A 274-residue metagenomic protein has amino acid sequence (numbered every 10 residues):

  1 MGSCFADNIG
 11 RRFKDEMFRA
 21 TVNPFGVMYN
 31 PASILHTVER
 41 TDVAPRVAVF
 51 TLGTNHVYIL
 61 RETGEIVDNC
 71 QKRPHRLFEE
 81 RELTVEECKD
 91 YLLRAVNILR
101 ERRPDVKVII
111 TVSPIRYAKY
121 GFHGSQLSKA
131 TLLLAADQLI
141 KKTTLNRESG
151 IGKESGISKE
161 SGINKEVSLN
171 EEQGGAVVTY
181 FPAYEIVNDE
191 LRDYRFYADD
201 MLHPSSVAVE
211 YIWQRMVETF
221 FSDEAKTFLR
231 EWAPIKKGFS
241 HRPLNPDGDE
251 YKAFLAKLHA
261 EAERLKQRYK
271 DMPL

Functional and structural regions predicted by a protein language model:
M1-G2: Short hydrophobic beta-strand that contains or immediately precedes a catalytic carboxylate
A6-N69, L77-E87: Conserved SGNH/GDSL esterase-like catalytic core that processes O-acyl groups on lipids and polysaccharides
A20, K72-E80, Q126-K142, H203-S206: Acidic, His- and aromatic-enriched active-site or binding-groove loops in soluble protein domains that engage sugars
Q71-A95, Y117-G124: Surface-exposed cleft-lining segments at the edges of enzyme active sites
N97-Q126, P182-E190, W232-F239, E261: Active-site segments of SGNH/GDSL-like serine hydrolases that catalyze O-acetyl group transfer/hydrolysis on lipids
L133-T143, G175-D193, R215, F228-E231: Extracellular serine-dependent O-acyl
T143-V177: Intrinsic disorder/low-complexity segments
D199-D200, E210, R215-L274: Conserved catalytic region of serine esterases and O-acyltransferases that act on ester linkages in lipids
